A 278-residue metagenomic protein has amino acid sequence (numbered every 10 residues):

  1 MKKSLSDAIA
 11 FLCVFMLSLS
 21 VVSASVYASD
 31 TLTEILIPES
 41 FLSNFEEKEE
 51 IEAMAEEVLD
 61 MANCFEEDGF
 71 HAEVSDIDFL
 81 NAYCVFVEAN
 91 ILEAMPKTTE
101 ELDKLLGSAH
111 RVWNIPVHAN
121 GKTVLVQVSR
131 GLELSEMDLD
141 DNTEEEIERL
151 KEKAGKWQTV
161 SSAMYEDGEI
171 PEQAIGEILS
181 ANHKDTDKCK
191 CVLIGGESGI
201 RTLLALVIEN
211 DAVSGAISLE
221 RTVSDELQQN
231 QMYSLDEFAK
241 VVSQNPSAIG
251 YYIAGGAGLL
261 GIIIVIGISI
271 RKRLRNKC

Functional and structural regions predicted by a protein language model:
K2-L12: Bacterial N-terminal signal peptides that target proteins for export
A10-S20: Bacterial N-terminal signal peptides
V22-A28: Sec/Tat signal peptide C-region and signal peptidase I cleavage site
S29-E100, E146-K153, V160-C189: Short, non-transmembrane alpha-helical segments in secretory-pathway proteins
H71-G131, I194-D211: Exposed beta-strand-loop-beta-strand "reactive/processing" segments of non-cytosolic proteins
V124-E197, E209-S247: A short, surface-exposed interaction/processing loop segment used at functional sites
K240-C278: C-terminal single-pass membrane-anchor helix
